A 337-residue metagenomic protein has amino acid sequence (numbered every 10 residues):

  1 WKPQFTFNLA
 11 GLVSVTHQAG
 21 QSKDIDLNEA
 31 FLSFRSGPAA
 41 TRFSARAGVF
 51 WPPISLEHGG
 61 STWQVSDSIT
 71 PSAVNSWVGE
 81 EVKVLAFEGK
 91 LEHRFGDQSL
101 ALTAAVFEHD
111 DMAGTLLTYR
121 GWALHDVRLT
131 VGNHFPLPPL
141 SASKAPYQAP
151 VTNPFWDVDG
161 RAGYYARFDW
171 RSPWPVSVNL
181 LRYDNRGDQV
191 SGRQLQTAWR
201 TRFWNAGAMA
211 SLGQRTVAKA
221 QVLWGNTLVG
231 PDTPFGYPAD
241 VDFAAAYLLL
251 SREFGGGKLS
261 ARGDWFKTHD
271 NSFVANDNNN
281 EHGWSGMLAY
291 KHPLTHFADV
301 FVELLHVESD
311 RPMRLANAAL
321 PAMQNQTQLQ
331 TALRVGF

Functional and structural regions predicted by a protein language model:
W1-R120, D169-V176, L249-R252, K258-D264 (+2 more regions): Outer membrane beta-barrel
D26-N28, F43, G59, K83-L85 (+5 more regions): Residues that flank catalytic or metal-binding motifs in active/ligand-binding sites
A30-F34, P38, H58, P175-F337: Outer-membrane beta-barrel pore domains
R46, N75-K83, H134-P138, G187 (+3 more regions): Short C-terminal domain-edge/linker segments immediately following a structured domain
S76-E80, W156-V158, Q196-A198: Short Gly/Pro-enriched turn/cap motifs at secondary-structure boundaries
G114-G121, H125-D159: Flexible glycine-rich, low-complexity coil/linker segments exposed to the extracellular/periplasmic environment
A142-D188: Loop-centered beta-sheet repeat module
